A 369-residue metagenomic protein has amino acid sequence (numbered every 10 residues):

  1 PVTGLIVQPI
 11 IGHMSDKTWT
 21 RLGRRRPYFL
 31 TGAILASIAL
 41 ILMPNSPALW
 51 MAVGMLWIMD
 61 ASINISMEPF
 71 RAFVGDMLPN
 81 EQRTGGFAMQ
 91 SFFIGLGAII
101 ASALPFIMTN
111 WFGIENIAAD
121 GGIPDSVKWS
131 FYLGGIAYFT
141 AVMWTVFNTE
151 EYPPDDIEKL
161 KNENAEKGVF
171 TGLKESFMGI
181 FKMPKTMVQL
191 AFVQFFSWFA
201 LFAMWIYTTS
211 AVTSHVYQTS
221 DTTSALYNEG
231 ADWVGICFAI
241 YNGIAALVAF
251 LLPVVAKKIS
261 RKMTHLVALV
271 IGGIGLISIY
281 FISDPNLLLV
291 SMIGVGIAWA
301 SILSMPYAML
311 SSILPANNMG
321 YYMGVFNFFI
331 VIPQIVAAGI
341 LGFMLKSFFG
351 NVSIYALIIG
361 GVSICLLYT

Functional and structural regions predicted by a protein language model:
I6-L22, L247-R261, L345: Helix-to-loop junctions at the C-terminal end of transmembrane segments in multipass secondary transporters
L30-P47, I271-S283: C-terminal ends and interior cores of transmembrane alpha-helices in multi-pass membrane transporters/permeases
A39-M43, P47-S66, L287-S301: Hydrophobic core of transmembrane alpha-helices in multi-pass small-molecule transporters, especially MFS/SLC-type
P47-G54, I63-S66, F70, M77-A203 (+1 more regions): Intracellular loop-helix junctions on the cytosolic face of multi-pass helical membrane proteins
I65-L78, S301-P315: Intracellular juxtamembrane helix-capping segments at the cytosolic ends of symmetry-related transmembrane helices
N80-Q90, A231, L314-F326: Loop-to-transmembrane helix entry/capping segments in MFS-fold secondary transporters and related SLC/MFSD carriers
K262-M305: C-terminal transmembrane helical hairpin of 12-TM major facilitator-type secondary transporters
M319-K346: A late C-terminal transmembrane helix in Major Facilitator Superfamily
